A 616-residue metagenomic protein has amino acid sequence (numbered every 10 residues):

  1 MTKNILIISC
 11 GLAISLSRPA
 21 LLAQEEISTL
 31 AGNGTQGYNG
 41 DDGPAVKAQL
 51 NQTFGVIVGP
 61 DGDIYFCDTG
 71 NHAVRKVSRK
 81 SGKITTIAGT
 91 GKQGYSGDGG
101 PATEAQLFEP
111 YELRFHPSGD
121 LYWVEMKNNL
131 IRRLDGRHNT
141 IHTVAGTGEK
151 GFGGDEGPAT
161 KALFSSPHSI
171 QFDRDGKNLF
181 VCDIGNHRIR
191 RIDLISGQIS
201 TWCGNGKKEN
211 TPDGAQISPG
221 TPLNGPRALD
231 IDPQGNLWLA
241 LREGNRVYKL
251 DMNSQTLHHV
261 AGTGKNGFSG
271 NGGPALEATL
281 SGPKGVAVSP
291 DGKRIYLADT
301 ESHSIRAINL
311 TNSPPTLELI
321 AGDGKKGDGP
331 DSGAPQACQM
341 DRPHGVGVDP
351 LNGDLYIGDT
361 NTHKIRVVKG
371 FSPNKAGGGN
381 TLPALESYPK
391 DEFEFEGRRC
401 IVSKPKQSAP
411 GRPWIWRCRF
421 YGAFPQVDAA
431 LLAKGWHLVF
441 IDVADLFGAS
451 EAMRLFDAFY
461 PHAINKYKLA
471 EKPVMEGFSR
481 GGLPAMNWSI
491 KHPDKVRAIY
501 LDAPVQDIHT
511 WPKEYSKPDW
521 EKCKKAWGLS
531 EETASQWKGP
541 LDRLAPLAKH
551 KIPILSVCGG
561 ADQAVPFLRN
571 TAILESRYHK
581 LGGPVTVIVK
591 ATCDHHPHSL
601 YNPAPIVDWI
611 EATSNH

Functional and structural regions predicted by a protein language model:
E25-Q52, S81-E109, H138-S166, S196-G225 (+2 more regions): Gly/Pro-rich loop segments of beta-rich domains
Q49, I57, R114, L163 (+4 more regions): Conserved beta-strand position repeated across blades of beta-propeller domains
V58-D61, F115-S118, F172-G176, I231-Q234 (+2 more regions): Residue-level detector of Asp-centered blade-edge/turn motifs that repeat once per structural unit in beta-propeller
D63-Y65, D120-Y122, N178-F180, N236-L239 (+2 more regions): Conserved beta-propeller blade signature
S403, A564, L568-H616: C-terminal catalytic histidine-bearing segment of alpha/beta-hydrolase fold enzymes
F447-K468: Alpha/beta-hydrolase active-site loop
E471-W520: Primarily recognizes the serine-hydrolase "nucleophile elbow" in alpha/beta-hydrolase and SGNH/GDSL folds
H509-H579: The feature captures the conserved acid-bearing segment of alpha/beta-hydrolase catalytic domains
